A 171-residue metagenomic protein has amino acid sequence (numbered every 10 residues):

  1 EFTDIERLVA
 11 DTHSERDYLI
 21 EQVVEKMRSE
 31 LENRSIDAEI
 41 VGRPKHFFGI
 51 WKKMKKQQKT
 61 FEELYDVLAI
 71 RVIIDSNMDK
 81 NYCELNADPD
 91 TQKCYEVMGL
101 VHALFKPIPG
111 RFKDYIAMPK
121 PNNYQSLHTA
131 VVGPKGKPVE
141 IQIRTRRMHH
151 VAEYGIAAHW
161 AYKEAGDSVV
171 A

Functional and structural regions predicted by a protein language model:
E1-A171: Nucleic-acid processing machinery
